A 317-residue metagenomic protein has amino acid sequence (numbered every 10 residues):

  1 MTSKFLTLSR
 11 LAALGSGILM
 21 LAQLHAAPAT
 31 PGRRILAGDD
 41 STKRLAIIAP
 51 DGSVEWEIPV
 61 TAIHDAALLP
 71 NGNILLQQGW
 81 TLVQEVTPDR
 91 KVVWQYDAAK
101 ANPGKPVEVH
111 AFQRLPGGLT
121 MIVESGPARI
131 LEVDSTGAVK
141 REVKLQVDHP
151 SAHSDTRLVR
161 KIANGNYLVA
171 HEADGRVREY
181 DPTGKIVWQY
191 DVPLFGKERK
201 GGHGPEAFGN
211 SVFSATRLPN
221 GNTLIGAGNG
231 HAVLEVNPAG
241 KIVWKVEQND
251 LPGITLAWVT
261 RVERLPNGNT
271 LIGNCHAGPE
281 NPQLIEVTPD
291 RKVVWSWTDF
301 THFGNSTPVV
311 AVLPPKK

Functional and structural regions predicted by a protein language model:
M1-L8: N-terminal secretory signal peptides that target proteins for export/translocation
S9-Q23: Bacterial N-terminal signal peptides
A27-K317: Histidine-/acidic-rich catalytic cores in large beta-rich domains
